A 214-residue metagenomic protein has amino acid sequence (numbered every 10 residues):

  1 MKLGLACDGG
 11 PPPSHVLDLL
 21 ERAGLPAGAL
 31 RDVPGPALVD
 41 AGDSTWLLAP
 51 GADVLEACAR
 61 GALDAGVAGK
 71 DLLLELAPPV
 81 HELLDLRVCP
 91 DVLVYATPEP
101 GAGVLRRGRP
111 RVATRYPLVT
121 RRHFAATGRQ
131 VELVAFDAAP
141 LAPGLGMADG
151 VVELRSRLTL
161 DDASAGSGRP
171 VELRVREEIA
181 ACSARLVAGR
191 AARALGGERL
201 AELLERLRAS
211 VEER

Functional and structural regions predicted by a protein language model:
M1-R214: Domain-level signature for soluble enzymes in the chorismate/prephenate branch of the shikimate pathway
